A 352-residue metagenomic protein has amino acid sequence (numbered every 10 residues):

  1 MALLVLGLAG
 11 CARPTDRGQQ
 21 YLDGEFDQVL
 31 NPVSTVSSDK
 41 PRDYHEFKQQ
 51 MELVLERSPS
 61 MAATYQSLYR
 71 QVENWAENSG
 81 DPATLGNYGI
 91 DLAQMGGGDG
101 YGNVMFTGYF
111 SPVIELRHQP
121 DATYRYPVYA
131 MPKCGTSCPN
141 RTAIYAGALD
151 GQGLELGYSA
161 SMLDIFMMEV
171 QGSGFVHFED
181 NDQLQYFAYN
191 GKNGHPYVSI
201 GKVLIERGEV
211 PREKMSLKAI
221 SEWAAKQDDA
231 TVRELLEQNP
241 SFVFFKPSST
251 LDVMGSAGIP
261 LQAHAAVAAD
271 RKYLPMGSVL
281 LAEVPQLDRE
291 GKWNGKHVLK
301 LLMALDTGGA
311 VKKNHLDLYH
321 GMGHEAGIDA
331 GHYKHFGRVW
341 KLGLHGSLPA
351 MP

Functional and structural regions predicted by a protein language model:
M1-A2: Sec-dependent signal peptide recognition, specifically the positively charged N-region followed immediately by
L8-G10: C-terminal motif of bacterial Sec signal peptides marking the signal peptidase cleavage site
A12-P352: Solvent-exposed, well-ordered loop and adjacent helix/strand elements within mature globular domains that form
